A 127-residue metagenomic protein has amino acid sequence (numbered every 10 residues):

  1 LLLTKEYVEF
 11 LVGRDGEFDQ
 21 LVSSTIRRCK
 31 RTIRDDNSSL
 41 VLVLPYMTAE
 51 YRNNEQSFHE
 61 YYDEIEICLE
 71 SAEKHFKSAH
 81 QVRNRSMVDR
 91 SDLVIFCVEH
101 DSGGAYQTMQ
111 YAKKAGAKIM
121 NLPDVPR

Functional and structural regions predicted by a protein language model:
L1-R127: Acidic/glycine-enriched connector segments
